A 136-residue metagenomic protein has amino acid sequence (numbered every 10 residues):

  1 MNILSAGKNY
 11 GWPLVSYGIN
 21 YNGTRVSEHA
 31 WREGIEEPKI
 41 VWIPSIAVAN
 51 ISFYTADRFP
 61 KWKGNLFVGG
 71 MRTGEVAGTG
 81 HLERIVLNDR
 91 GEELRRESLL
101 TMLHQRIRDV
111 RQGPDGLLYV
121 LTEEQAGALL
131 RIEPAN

Functional and structural regions predicted by a protein language model:
M1-E97, Q105, G127, P134-A135: Beta-propeller domain segments
D109-N136: Blade-level signature of beta-propeller repeat domains, shared across WD40, Kelch, NHL, RCC1 and BNR/Asp-box propellers
